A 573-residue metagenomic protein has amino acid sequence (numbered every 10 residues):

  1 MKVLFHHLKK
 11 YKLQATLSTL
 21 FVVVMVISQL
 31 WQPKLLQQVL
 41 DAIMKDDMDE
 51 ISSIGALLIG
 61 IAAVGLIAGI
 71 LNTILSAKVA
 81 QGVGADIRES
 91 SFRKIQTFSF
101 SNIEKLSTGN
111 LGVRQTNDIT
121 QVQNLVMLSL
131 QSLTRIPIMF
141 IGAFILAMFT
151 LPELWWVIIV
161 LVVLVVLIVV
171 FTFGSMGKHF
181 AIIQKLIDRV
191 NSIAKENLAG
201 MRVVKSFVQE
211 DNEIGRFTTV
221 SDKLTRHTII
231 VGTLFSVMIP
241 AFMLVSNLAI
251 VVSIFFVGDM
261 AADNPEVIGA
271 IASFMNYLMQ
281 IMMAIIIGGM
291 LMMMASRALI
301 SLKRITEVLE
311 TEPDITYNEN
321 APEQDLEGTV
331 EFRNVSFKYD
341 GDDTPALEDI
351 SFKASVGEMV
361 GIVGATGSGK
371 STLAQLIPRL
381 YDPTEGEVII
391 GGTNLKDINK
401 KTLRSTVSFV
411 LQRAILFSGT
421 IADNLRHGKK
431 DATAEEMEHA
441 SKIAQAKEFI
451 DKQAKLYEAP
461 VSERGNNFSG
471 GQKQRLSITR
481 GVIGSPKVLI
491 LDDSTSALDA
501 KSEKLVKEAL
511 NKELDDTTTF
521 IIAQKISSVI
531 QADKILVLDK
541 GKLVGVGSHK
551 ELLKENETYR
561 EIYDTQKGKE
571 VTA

Functional and structural regions predicted by a protein language model:
M1-W31, L36, A42-L58, N72-S76 (+13 more regions): Membrane-integrated ABC transporters
K9-K12, F100-S101, N117-V126, L130 (+8 more regions): An intracellular "coupling" helix at the cytosolic face of ABC transporter transmembrane type-1 domains
K10, Q14-I27, Q38, I61 (+3 more regions): Transmembrane helices of ABC transporter permease
V23-W31, A63-I70, V122-L125, S129-I141 (+5 more regions): Hydrophobic alpha-helical transmembrane bundles that constitute the permease/transmembrane domains of multi-pass
K45-D46, Q81, E89-Q121, S192-R216 (+4 more regions): Short intracellular "coupling" helices and adjacent cytoplasmic loop segments at the cytosolic face of multi-pass
D47, L146-V163, I230-R304, V308-L309: Helix-loop-helix
I74-G82, D86, L167-R189: Cytoplasmic juxtamembrane "membrane-exit" helices immediately C-terminal to transmembrane segments
D325-A573: ABC-type nucleotide-binding domain
